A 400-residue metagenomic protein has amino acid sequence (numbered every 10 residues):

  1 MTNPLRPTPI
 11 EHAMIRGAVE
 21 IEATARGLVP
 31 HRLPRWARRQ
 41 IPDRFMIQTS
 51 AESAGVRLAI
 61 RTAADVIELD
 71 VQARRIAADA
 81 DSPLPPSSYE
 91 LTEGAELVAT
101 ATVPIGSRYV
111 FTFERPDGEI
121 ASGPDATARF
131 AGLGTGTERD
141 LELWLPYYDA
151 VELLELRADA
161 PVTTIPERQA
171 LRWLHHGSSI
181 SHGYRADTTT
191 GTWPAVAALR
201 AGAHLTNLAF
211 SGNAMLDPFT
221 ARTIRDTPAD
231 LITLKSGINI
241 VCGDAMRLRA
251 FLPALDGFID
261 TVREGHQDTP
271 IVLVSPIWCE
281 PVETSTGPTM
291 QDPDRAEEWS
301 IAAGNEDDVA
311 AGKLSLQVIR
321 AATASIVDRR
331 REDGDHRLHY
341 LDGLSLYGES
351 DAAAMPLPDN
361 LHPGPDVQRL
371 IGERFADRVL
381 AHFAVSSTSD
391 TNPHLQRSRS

Functional and structural regions predicted by a protein language model:
M1-R172, P293, L380-S400: N-terminal secretory targeting modules
L141-P228: Serine-esterase "nucleophile elbow" of acetyl-processing enzymes
I180-H182, I238-G243, A354-M355: A short, flexible beta-alpha/helix-coil linker loop
W193, F251-A254, F258, I319-I326: A general structural detector for well-ordered alpha-helical segments in enzyme core domains, enriched
A197, L216-E264, D268, P276-T286 (+1 more regions): Oxyanion-hole/transition-state-stabilizing segment in secreted/luminal serine hydrolases and related acyltransferases
G202-H204, P228-L231, H266-I271, D335-L338: Loop/turn elements at helix/coil->beta-strand transitions in domains of secreted/extracellular proteins
E280-S400: Catalytic His-Asp segment of secreted/periplasmic serine-dependent ester chemistry enzymes
